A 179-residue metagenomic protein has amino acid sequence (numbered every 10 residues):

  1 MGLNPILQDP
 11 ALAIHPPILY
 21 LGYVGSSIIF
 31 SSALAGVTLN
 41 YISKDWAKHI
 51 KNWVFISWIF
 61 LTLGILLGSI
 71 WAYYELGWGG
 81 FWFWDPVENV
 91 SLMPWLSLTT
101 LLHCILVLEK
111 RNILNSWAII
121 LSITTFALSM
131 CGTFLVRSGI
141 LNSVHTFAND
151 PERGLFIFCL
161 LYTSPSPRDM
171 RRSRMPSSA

Functional and structural regions predicted by a protein language model:
M1-P16, L67-V90, L135-F156: Membrane-interface interhelical loops and short amphipathic "cap" helices that link adjacent transmembrane segments
M1-T62, S69: A conserved hydrophobic secondary-structure block that centers on an alpha-helix together with its immediately flanking
G22-G25, V54-L61, P94-S97, A118-T125 (+1 more regions): Hydrophobic alpha-helical transmembrane segments of polytopic
S32-I42, W71-W78, V107-R111, L135 (+1 more regions): Juxtamembrane transmembrane-helix termini
T38-I59, V107-I123, A148-L155: Membrane-interfacial loop-to-helix junctions in multi-pass inner-membrane proteins
L66-I70, G79-F81, P86-A127, C131: Conserved active-site neighborhood of enzyme catalytic/cofactor-binding cores
Y162-D169: Conserved small/polar residues in nucleotide/adenosyl-binding loops
